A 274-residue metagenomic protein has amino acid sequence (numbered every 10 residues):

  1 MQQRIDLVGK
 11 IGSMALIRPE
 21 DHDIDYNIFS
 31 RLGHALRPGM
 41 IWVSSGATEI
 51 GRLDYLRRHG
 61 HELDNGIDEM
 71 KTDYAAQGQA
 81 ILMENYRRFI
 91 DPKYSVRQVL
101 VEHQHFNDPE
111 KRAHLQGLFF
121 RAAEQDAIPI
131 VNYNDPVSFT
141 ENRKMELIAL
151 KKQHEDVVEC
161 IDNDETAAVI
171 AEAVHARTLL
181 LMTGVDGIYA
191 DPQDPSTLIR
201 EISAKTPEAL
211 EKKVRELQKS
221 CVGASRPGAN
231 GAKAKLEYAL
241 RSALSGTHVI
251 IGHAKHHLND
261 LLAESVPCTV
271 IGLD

Functional and structural regions predicted by a protein language model:
M1-D274: C-terminal catalytic "cap/lid" subdomain
